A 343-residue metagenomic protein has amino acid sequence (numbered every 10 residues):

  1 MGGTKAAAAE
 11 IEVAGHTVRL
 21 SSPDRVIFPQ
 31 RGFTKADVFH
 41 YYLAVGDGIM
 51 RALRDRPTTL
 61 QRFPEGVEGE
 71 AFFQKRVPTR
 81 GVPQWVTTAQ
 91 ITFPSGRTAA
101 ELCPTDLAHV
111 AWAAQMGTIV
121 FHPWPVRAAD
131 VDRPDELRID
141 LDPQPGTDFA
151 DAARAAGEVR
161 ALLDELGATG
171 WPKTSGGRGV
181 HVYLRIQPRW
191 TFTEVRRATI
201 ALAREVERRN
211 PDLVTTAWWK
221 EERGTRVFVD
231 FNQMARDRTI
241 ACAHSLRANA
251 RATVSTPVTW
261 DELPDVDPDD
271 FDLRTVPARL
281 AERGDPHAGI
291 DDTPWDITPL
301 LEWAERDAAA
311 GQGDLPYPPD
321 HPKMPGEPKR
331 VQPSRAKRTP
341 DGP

Functional and structural regions predicted by a protein language model:
M1-G32, F39, M50, R54 (+4 more regions): C-terminal accessory nucleic-acid interaction domains of nucleic acid-metabolism proteins
G2-A14, A44-P145, F149, A153-G157 (+2 more regions): SsDNA-processing nucleotidyl-transfer enzymes
Y41, F149-A168, V195-N210: Long, well-ordered alpha-helical scaffolding segments within enzyme catalytic domains, especially pronounced
Q61-F63, G170-G176, A217-E221: Short beta-strand
W124-A128, A168-T174: Catalytic micro-motifs at enzyme active sites that drive phosphoryl/nucleotidyl and oxygen chemistry
A150, K173, I186-P188: Nucleic-acid 5′ end/cap handling module spanning
T174-L184: Short, conserved phosphate-binding/catalytic loop or strand-edge motifs used in phosphoryl-/nucleotidyl-transfer
Y183-R197: Catalytic palm subdomain of template-directed nucleic-acid polymerases, centered on the conserved carboxylate motif
